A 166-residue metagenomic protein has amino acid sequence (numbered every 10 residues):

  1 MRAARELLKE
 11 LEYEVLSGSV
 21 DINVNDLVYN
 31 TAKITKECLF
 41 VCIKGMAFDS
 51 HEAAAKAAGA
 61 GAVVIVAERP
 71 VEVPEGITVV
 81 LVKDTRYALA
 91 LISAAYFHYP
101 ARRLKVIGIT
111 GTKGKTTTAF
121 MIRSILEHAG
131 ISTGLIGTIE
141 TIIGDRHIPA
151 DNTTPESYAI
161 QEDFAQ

Functional and structural regions predicted by a protein language model:
M1-L91: N-terminal leader/targeting and accessory segments in enzymes
L11, L89-Q166: Phosphate-binding loop of NTP-binding sites
